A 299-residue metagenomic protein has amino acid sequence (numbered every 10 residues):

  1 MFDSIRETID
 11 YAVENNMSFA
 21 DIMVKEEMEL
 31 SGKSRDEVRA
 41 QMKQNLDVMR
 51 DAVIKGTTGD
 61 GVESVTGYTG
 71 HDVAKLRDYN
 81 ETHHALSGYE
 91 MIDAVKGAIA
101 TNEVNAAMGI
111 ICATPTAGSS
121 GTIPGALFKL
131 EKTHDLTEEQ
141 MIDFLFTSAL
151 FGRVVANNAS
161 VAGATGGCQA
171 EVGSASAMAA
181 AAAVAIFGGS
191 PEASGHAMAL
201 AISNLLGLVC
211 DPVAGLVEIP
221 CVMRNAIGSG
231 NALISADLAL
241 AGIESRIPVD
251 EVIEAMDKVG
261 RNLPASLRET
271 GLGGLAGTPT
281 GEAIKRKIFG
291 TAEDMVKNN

Functional and structural regions predicted by a protein language model:
M1-G109, T133, G242, V249-N299: Generic N-terminal targeting/processing segments that precede catalytic cores or assembly contacts
K33-V48, Y89-K96, A106, G121 (+8 more regions): Conserved active-site and cofactor/substrate-binding residues in soluble primary-metabolism enzymes
L86, A113-S120, K132, L136-T137 (+1 more regions): Glycine- and small hydrophobic-enriched segments that form the cores of compact globular domains
G88-N105, Q140-A159, N204-P212, I247-D250 (+2 more regions): Acidic-glycine-rich active-site phosphate/pyrophosphate-binding loop
A106-T114, L127-L130, S160-T165: Short acidic, glycine/Ser/Thr-rich loop/turn "cap" segments at secondary-structure junctions
M108-A126, A170-A175: Conserved phosphate/anionic-ligand binding catalytic regions in large, soluble enzymes, centered on
P124-D135, A180-G188: Alpha-helical support elements that line or immediately flank enzyme active sites and cofactor-binding pockets
G163-S176, A180-I186, P191-N299: A structural signal for small-residue-enriched, beta-sheet-centric alpha/beta enzyme cores and oligomeric scaffold folds
